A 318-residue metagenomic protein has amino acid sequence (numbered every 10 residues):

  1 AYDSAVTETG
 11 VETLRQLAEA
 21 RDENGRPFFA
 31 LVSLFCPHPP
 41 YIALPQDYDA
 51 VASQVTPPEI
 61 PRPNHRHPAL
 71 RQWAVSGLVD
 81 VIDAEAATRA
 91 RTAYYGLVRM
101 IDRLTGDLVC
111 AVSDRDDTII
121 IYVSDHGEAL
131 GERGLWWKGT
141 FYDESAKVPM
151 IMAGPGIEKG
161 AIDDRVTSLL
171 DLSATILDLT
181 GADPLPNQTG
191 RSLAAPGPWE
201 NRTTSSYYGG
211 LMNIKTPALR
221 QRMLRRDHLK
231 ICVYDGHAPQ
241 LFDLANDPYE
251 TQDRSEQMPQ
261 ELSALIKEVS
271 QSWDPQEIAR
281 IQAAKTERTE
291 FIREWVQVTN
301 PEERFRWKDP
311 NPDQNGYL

Functional and structural regions predicted by a protein language model:
A1, Q16-R26, L31-V166, L179-A182 (+2 more regions): Active-site-proximal cap/lid insertion segments
A1-V11, T92-Y95, R99-G106, S145-A146 (+6 more regions): A structural signal for well-ordered alpha-helical segments within the folded catalytic domains of diverse enzymes
T7, P37-A43, A50, M212 (+3 more regions): Short, acidic Gly/Pro/Ser/Thr-rich loop/turn segments
L34-C36, G154, D235, A283-E287: Short beta-strand segments enriched in hydrophobic/aromatic residues within well-folded beta-rich domains
I82, R254-L318: Long, internal low-complexity/basic segments
H126-E132, L170-S173, D178-L244, I281 (+3 more regions): C-terminal cap/loop subdomain of S1 sulfatases and analogous C-terminal strand-loop tails that border
E158-A161, Y249-D253: Short small-residue beta-strand/loop micro-motif enriched in glycine and branched aliphatics
